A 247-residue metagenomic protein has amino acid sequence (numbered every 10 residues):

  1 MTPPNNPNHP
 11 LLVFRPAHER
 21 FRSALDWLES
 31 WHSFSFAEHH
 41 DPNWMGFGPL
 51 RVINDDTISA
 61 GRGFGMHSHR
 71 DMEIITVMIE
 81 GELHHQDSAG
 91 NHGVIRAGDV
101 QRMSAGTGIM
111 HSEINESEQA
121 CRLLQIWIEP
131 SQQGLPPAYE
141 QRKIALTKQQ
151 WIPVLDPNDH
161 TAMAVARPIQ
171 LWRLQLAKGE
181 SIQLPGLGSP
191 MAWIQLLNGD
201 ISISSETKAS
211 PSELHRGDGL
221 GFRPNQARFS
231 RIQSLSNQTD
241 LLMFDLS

Functional and structural regions predicted by a protein language model:
M1-S247: Jelly-roll (double-stranded beta-helix
